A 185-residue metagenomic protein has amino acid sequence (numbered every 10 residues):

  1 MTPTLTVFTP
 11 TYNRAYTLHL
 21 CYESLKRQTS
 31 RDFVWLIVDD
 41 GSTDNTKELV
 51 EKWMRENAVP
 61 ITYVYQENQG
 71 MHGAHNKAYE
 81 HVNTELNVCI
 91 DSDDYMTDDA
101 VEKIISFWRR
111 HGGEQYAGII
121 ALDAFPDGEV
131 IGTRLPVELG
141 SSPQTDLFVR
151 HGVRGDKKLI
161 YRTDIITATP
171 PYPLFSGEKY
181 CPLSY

Functional and structural regions predicted by a protein language model:
P3-T6, V34: Cell-envelope/extracellular polymer assembly enzymes that use nucleotide-activated donors
R14-R27: Short, well-formed alpha-helical segments that are part of the catalytic scaffolds of diverse glycosyltransferases
S24, D39-E48, D91: A conserved acidic beta->alpha catalytic loop
D32-G41, T62-E67: Short beta-strand/loop segment that forms part of the nucleotide-sugar
Q66-V82: Glycine-rich, basic loop-to-helix element that forms the pyrophosphate-binding segment of sugar-nucleotide handling
N87: Short aromatic/hydrophobic "clamp" motif used to bind/position activated sugar donors
D99-T133: Conserved donor NDP-sugar-binding/catalytic core segment of glycosyltransferases
T133-Y185: Conserved nucleotide-sugar donor-binding catalytic segment
